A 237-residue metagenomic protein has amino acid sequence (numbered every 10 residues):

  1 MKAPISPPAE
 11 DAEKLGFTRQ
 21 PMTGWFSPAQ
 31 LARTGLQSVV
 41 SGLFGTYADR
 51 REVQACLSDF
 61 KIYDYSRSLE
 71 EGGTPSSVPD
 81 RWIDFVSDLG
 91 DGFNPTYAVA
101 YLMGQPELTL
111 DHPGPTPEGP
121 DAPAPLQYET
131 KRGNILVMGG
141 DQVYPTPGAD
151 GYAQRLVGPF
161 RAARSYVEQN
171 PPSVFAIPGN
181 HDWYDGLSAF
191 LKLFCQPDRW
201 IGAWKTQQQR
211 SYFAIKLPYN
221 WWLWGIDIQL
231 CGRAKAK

Functional and structural regions predicted by a protein language model:
M1-M138, V143-P178, Y184-W222: Acidic, histidine-bearing metal-coordination/catalytic regions of metal-dependent phosphoesterases
N94, P113, L230-K237: Active-site-proximal segments of metal-dependent phosphoesterases and phosphodiesterases across multiple
N180-H181, I228: Acidic beta-to-alpha connecting loop that harbors the catalytic carboxylate
P218, W222-A234: Flexible, surface-exposed loop/gating regions in the mature catalytic domains of secreted/periplasmic hydrolases
